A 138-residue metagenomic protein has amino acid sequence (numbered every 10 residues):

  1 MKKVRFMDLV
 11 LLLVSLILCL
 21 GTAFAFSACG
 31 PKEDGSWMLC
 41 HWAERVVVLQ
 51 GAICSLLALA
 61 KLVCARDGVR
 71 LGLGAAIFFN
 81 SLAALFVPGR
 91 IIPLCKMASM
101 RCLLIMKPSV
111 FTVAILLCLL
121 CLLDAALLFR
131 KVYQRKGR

Functional and structural regions predicted by a protein language model:
K2-S36: N-terminal signal-anchor transmembrane alpha-helix
M7-L11, S99-R130: Alpha-helical membrane-associated segments of multi-pass integral membrane proteins
I17-F24, F78-G89: Aromatic-anchored segments of alpha-helical transmembrane domains
T22, A58-K61, P88, D124 (+1 more regions): Structural signal for membrane-spanning alpha-helices in multi-pass inner-membrane proteins, emphasizing helix cores
A28-R45, A84-T112: Interfacial non-cytosolic loop connecting adjacent transmembrane helices
V48-K61, A114-C121: Hydrophobic alpha-helical transmembrane segments
A60-L82: Loop-to-transmembrane helix junctions at the membrane interface
R130-R138: Short, charged juxtamembrane terminal tails flanking transmembrane helices
